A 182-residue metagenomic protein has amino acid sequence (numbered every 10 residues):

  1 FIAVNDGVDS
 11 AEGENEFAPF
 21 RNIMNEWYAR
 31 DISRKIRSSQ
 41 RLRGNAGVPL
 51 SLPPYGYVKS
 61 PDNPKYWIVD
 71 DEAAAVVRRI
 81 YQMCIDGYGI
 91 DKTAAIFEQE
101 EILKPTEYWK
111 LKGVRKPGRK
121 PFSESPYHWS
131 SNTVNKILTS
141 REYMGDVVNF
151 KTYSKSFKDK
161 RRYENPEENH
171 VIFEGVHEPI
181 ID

Functional and structural regions predicted by a protein language model:
F1-I181: Conserved catalytic breakage-reunion loop centered on the nucleophilic residue
